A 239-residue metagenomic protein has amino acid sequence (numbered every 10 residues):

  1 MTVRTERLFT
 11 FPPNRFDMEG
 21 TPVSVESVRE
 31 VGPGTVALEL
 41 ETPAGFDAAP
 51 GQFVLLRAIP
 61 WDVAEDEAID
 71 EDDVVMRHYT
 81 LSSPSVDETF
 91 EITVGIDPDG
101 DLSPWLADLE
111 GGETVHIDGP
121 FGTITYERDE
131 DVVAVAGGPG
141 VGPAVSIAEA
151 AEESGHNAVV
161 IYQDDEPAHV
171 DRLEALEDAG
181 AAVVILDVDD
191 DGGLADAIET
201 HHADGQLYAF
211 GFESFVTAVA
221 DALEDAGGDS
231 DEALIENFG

Functional and structural regions predicted by a protein language model:
T2-L8: Core Rossmann-like FAD-binding/catalytic domain of the broad FAD-dependent monooxygenase superfamily
L8-E110, D164-D165: Ferredoxin-reductase
D101-G239: FNR/FR-type flavoprotein reductase catalytic core
